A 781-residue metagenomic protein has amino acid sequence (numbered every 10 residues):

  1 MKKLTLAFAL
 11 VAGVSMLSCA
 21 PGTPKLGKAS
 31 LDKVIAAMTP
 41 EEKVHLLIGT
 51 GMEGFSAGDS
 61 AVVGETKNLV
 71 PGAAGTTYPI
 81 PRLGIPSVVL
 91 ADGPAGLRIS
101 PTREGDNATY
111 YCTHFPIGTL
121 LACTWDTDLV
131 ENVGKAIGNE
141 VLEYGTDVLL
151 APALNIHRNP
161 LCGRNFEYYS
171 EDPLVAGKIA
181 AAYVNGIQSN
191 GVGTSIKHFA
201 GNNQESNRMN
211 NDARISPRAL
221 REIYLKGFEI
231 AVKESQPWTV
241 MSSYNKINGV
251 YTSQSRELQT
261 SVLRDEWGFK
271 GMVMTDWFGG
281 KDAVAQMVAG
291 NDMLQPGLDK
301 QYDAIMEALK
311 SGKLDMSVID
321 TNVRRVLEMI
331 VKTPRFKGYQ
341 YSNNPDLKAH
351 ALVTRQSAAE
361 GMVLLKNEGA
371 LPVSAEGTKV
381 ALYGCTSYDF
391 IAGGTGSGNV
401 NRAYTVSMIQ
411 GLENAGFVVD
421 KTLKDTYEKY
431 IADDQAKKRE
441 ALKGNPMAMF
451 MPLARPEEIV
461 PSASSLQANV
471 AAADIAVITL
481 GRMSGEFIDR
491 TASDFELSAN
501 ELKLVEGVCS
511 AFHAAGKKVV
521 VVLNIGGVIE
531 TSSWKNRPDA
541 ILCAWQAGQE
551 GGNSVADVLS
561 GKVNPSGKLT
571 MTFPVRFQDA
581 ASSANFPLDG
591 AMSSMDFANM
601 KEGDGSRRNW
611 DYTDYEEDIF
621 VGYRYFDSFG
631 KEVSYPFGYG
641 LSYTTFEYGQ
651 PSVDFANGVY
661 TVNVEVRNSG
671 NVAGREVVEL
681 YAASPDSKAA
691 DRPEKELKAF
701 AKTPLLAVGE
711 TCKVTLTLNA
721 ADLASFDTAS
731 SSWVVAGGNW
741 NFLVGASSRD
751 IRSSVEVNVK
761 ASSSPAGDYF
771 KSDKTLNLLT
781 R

Functional and structural regions predicted by a protein language model:
M1-L4: Positively charged n-region of N-terminal signal peptides that target proteins for export
A7-S15: Bacterial N-terminal signal peptides
M16-S725, V734-V744, S748, P765 (+1 more regions): Glycoside hydrolase catalytic-domain context in secreted enzymes
T728-S730: Short beta-alpha junctions and helix-cap segments that line functional grooves
D750-A766: Short beta-strand elements
